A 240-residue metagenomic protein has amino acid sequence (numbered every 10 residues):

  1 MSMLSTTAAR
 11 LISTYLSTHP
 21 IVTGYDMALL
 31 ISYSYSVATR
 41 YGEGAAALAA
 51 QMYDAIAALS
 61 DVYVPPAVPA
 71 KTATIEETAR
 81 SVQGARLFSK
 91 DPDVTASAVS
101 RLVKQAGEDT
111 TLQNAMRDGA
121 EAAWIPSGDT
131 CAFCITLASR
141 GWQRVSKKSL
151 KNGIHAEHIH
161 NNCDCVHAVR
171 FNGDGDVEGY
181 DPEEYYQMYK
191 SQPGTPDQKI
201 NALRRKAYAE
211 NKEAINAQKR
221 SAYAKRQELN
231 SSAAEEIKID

Functional and structural regions predicted by a protein language model:
M1-H160, V169-D240: Domain-core detector
